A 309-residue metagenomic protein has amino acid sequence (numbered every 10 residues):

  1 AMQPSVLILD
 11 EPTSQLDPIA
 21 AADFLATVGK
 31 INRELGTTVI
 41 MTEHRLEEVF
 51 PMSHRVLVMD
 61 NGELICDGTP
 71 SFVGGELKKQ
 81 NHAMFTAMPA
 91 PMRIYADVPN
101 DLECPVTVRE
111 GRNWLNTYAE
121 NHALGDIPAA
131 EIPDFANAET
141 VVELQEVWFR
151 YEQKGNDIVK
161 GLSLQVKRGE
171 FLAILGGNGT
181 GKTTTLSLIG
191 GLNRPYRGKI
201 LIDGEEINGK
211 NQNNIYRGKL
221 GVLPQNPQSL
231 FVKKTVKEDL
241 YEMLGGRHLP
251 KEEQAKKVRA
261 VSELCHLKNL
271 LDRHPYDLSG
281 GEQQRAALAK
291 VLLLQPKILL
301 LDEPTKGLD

Functional and structural regions predicted by a protein language model:
L7-D10, L16, L299-D302: Catalytic Walker B motif of ABC-type/P-loop ATPase nucleotide-binding domains
M59, E63-L102: Conserved beta-strand-loop-alpha-helix hinge in the C-terminal portion of ABC ATPase nucleotide-binding domains
V142, V147, Y241, E252-L270: Conserved ABC ATPase "signature" region
L175-G177: The feature captures the beta-strand-to-loop junction immediately N-terminal to the Walker
G190: Helix-to-loop junction immediately C-terminal to a conserved catalytic motif
K199-I215: ABC ATPase NBD Q-loop/coupling interface
H274-L278, E282: Conserved ABC ATPase signature
